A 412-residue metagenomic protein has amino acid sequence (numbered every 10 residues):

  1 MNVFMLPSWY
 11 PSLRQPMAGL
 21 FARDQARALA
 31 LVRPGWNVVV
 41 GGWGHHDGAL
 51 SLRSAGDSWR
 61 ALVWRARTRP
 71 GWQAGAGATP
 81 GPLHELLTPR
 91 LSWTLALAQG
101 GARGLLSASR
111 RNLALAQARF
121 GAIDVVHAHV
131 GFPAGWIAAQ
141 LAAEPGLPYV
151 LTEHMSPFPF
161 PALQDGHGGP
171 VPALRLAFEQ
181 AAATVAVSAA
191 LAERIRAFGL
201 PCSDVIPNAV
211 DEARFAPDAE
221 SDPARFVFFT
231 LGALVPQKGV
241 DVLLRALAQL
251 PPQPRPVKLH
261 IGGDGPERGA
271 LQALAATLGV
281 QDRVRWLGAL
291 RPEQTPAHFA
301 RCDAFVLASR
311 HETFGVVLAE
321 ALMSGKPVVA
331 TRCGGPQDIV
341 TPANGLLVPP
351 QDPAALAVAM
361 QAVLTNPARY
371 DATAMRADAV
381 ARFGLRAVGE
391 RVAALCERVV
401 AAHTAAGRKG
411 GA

Functional and structural regions predicted by a protein language model:
F4, S221-K238, L244-L247, H260: Conserved donor-binding/catalytic core segment of Leloir-type glycosyltransferases
F178, A289-L290, A297-C302: Short alpha-helical donor nucleotide-sugar binding micro-motif in glycosyltransferases
A190, A209: Carbohydrate-associated surface elements
Q272-L290: Nucleotide-activated donor-binding/catalytic signature segment of Leloir-type glycosyltransferases, i.e., the conserved
R283, R369-R382: A short, well-ordered alpha-helix in the C-terminal region of glycosyltransferases
R310: Aromatic "clamp/platform" in nucleotide-sugar-dependent glycosyltransferases that forms part of the donor/acceptor
P327-A330: Short hydrophobic beta-strand element within catalytic cores of glycosyltransferases and related nucleotide-activated
P342, L346-P353, A362-A368: Conserved acidic donor-binding segment of nucleotide-sugar-dependent glycosyltransferases
